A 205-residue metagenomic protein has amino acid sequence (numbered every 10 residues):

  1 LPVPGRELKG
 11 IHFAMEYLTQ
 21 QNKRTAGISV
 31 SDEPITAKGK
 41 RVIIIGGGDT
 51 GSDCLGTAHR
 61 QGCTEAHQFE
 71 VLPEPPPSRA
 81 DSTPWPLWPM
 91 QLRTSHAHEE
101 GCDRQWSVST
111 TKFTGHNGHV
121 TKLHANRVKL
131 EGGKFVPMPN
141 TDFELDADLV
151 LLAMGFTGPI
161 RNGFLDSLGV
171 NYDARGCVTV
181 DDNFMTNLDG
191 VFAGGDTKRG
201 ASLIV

Functional and structural regions predicted by a protein language model:
L1-V3: Small-residue-rich anion-binding loops in enzyme active sites
K9-K38, E131-A201: FAD-site-proximal beta/loop scaffold in flavoenzymes
R24-C63: Rossmann-like NAD(P)H-binding beta-loop-alpha module
S29, L55-K112: Rossmann-like dinucleotide-binding cores of NAD(P)H-dependent redox enzymes
G47, E70-E74, D196: Cofactor-binding loop segments of dinucleotide-utilizing enzymes, especially the Rossmann-like FAD- and NAD(P)+-binding
G51-L55, G194-V205: A conserved FAD-binding loop/helix module that cradles the flavin
L92, H98, T121-T141: Active-site rim loops that border cofactor/substrate pockets in soluble metabolic enzymes
S107-H119, N126-V128: A conserved short coil-to-beta-strand element within the FAD-binding core of flavoproteins
